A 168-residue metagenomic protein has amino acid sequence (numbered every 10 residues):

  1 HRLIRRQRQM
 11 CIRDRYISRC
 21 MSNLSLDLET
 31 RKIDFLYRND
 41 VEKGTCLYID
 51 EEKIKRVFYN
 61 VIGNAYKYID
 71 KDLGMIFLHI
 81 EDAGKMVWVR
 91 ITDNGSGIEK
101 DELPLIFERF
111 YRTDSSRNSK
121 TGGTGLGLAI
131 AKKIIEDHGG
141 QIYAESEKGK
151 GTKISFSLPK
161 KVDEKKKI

Functional and structural regions predicted by a protein language model:
H1-R8, I12: Single conserved hydrophobic/aromatic residue that forms the stacking wall/gate of nucleotide- or nucleobase-binding
I54-K55: A residue-level detector for a conserved hydrophobic packing site within the catalytic ATP-binding domain
M75-K85: Short beta-strand/loop element within the Bergerat-fold HATPase_c
D93: Acidic ATP/Mg2+-coordinating residue in the GHKL
I98-R112: Short conserved segment of the HATPase_c
G122, G127, A131: Short alpha-helical Gxxx[C/S/T] motif in the catalytic ATP-binding
G139-G140: Conserved glycine-rich
